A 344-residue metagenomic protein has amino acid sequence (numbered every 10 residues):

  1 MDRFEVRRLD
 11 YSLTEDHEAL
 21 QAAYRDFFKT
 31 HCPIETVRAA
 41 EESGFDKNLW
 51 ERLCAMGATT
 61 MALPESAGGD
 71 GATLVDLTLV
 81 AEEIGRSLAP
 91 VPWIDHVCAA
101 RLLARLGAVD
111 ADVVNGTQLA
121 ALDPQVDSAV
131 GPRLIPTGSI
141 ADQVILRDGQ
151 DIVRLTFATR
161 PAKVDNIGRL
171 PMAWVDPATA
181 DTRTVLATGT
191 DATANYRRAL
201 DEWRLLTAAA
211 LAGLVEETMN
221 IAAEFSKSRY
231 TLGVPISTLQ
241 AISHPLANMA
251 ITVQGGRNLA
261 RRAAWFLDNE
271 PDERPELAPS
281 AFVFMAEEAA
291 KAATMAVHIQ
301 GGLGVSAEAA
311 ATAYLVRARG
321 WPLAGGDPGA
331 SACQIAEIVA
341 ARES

Functional and structural regions predicted by a protein language model:
M1-S87, R198-S344: Alpha-helical interface subdomain recognition
L79, E83, C98-R105: Generic beta-strand or strand-like secondary-structure segments
L88-I94, R101-E224: FAD-binding core of flavoproteins
